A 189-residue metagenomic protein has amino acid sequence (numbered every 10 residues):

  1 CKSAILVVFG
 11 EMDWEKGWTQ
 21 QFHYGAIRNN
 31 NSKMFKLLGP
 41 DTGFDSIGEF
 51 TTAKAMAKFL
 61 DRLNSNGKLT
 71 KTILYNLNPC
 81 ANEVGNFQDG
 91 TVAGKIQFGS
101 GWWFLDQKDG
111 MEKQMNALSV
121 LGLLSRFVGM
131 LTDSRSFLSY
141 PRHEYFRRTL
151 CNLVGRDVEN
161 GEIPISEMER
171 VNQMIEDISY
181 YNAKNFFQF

Functional and structural regions predicted by a protein language model:
C1-K71, A81-K95, K113-G129, R147-L150 (+1 more regions): Histidine/acidic residue-rich metal-binding segments in metalloenzymes
H23, D133, A183: Divalent metal-coordination and catalytic microenvironments
G25-N29, L77-P79, G101-L105, R135: Active-site beta-loop-alpha junctions enriched in small/polar residues
S46-F50, P141, R170: Alpha-helix capping and helix-loop boundary segments enriched in small/acidic/polar residues
T91, L105, D109, F137: C-terminal catalytic subdomain
I96-D106, G129-L131, N160-N172: A generic structural motif
L124-S125, R142-F189: Mid-to-C-terminal alpha-helical segments outside catalytic/metal-binding sites
S134-R135, S139-H143: Catalytic grooves of carbohydrate-active enzymes
